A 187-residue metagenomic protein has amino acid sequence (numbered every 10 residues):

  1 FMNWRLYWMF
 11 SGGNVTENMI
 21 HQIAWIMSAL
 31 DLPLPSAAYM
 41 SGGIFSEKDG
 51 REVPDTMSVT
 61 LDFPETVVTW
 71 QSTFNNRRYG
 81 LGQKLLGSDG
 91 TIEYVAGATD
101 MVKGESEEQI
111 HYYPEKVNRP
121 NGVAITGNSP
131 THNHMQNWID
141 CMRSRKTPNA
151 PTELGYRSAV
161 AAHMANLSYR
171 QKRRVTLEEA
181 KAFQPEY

Functional and structural regions predicted by a protein language model:
F1-G12, T16-E153, A159-Y187: Contiguous beta-strand/loop segments that form the cofactor/metal-binding neighborhood of enzyme cores
